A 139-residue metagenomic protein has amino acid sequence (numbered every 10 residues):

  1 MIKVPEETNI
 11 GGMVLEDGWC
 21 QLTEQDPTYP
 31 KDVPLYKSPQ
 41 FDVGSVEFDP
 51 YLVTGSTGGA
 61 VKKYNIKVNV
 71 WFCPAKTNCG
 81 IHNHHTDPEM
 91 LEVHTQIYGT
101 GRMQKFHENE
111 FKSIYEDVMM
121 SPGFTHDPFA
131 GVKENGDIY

Functional and structural regions predicted by a protein language model:
K3, I97, I138-Y139: Asparagine-centered strand-capping/turn motif at beta-strand->loop junctions
K3-N69: A short, N-terminal "cap"/entry segment at the start of jelly-roll beta-barrel domains of the cupin/DSBH fold
S45-L52, G58, G80-H85, Q104-E108 (+1 more regions): A short secondary-structure junction signal
G58-K63, H85, V93, Y139: Short, conserved, surface-exposed binding loops centered on an aromatic residue
K63-N65, N69-E89: A mid-sequence, solvent-exposed acidic-amphipathic segment
C79, T100-Q104, T125: Short beta-strand segments in beta-sandwich/barrel cores
P88-H107: Short, conserved beta-strand element in jelly-roll/cupin
E108-Y139: Short acidic-glycine-tyrosine-enriched beta hairpin
